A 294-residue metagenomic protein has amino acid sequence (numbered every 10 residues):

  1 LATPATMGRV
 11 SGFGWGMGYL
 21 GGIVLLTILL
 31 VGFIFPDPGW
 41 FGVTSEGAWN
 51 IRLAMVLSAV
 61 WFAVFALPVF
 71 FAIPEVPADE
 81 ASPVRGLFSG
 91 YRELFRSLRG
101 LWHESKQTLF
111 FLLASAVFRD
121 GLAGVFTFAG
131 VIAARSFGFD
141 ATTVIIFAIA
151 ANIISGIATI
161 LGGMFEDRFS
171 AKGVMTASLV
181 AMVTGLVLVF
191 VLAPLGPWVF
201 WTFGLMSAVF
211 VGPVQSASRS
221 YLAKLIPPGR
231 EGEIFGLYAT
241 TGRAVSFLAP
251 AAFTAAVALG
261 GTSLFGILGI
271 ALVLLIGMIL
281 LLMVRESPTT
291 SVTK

Functional and structural regions predicted by a protein language model:
L1-A2, P213-I226: Intracellular juxtamembrane helix-capping segments at the cytosolic ends of symmetry-related transmembrane helices
S11-F33, A239-A249: Glycine-rich segments within core transmembrane alpha-helices of 12-TM secondary carriers
V31-V60, A255-L274: A membrane-interface helix-boundary motif in multi-pass transporters
W61-A72, L268-K294: Multi-pass alpha-helical transporter architecture, strongest for 12-TM Major Facilitator/SLC carriers used
P74-L112: Juxtamembrane intracellular "pre-TM" segments in multi-pass secondary transporters
T127-V144: Short amphipathic helix-loop junctions that connect adjacent transmembrane helices in Major Facilitator Superfamily/SLC
I157-A171, V257: Helix-to-loop junctions at the C-terminal end of transmembrane segments in multipass secondary transporters
V180-P194: C-terminal ends and interior cores of transmembrane alpha-helices in multi-pass membrane transporters/permeases
